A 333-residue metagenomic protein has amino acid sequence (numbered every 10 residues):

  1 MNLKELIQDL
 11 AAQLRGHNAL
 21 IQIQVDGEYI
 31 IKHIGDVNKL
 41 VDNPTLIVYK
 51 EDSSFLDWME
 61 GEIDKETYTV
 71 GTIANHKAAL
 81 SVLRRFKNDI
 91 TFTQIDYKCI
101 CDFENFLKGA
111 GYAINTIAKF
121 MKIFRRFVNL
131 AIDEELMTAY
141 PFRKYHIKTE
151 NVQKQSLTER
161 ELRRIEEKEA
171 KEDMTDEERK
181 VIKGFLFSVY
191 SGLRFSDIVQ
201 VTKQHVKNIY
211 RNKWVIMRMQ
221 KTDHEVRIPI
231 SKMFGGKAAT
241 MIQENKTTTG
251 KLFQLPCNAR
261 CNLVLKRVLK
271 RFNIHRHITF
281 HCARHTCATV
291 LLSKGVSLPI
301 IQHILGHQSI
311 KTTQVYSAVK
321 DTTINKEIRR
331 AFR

Functional and structural regions predicted by a protein language model:
Y49-A110, N129: Basic/aromatic-enriched alpha-helical hairpins
V82, I90-I95, G109-R143, S196: N-terminal DNA-binding recognition helix of tyrosine site-specific recombinases/integrases
A118, M137, R143-F195: Basic, Lys/Arg- and aromatic-enriched nucleic-acid-binding interface segment
N129-A139, S188-R211: Short, charged phosphate-coordinating catalytic segments
S156, M219-D223, N258, L305 (+1 more regions): Catalytic-site neighborhood detector that most strongly recognizes the C-terminal catalytic loop/helix of tyrosine
K171-D176, E244-K251, L263-H303: Short, basic (Lys/Arg/His-rich) helix/loop patches that form interaction surfaces in the mid-to-C-terminal regions
H205-N212, H275-R276, V296-V315, K326: Short, polar N-cap/turn motifs at the start of nucleic acid-interacting alpha helices
Q220-T240, K246-R267: C-terminal catalytic core of Y-nucleophile DNA break-rejoin enzymes
